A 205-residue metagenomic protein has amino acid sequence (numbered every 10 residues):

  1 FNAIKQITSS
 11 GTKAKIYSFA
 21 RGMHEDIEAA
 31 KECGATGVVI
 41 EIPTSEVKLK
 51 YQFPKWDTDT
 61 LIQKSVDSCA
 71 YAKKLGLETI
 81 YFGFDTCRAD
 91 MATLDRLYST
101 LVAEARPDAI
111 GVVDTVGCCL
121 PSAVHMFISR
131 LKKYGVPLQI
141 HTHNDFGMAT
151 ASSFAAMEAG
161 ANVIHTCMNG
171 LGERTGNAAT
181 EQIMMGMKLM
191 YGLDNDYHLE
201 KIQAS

Functional and structural regions predicted by a protein language model:
F1-S205: Catalytic cores and adjacent flexible loops of soluble metabolic enzymes that perform enolate/carbanion chemistry on
